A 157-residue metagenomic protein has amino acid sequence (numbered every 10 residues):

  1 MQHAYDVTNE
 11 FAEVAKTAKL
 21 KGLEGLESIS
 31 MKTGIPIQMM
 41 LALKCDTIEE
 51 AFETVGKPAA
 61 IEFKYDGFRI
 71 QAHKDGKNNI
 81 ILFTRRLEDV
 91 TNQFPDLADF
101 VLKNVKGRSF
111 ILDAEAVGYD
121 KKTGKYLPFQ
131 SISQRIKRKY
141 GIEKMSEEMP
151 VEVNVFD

Functional and structural regions predicted by a protein language model:
M1-F156: N-terminal nucleic-acid-engaging modules of covalent nucleotidyltransferase systems
